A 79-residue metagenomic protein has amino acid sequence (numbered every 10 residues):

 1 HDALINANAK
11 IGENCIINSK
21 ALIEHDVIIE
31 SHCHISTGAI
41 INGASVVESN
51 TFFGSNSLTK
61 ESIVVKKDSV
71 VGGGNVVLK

Functional and structural regions predicted by a protein language model:
H1-K79: Structural signal for interior beta-strand "rungs" in well-ordered beta-sheet cores of soluble enzyme domains
